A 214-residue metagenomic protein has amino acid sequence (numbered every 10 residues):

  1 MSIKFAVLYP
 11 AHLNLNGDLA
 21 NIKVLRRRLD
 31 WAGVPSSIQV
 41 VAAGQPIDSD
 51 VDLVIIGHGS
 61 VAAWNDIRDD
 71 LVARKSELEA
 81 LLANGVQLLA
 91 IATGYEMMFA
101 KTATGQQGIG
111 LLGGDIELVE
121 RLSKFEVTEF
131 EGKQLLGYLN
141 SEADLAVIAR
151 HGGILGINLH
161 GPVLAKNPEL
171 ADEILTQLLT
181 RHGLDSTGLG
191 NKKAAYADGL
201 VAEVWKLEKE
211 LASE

Functional and structural regions predicted by a protein language model:
M1-A80, A165-E214: N-terminal beta1-alpha1 cap of cysteine-dependent amidohydrolase-like domains
V7, I38, L111, G137-L139 (+1 more regions): Conserved beta-strand scaffold positions in the cores of enzyme catalytic domains, especially in NTP/NDP-utilizing
L53-G57, L89, G156-N158: Structural motif
V61-A62, Y95-M97, D144-A146, V163-A165: Glycine-rich nucleotide phosphate-binding loop and flanking beta-alpha elements of Rossmann-like dinucleotide-binding
V61-E126: Cysteine-nucleophile active-site neighborhood
T104-R150, G161: Pocket-forming structural segment of enzyme catalytic cores
I148-N158, L164-A165, E169-L170: A C-terminal functional module that forms or caps the active site or interfaces directly with catalytic machinery
